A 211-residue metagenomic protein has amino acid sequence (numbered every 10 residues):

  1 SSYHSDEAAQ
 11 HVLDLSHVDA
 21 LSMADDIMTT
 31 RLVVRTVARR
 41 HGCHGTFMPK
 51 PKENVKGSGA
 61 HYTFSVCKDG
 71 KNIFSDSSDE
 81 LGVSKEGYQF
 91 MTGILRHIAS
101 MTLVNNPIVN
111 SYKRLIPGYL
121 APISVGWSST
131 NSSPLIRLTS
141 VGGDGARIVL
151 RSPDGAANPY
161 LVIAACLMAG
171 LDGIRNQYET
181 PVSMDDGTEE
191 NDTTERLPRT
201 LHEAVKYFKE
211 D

Functional and structural regions predicted by a protein language model:
S1-D211: Glycine-rich, acidic/polar active-site loops that bind/position phosphate-bearing ligands
